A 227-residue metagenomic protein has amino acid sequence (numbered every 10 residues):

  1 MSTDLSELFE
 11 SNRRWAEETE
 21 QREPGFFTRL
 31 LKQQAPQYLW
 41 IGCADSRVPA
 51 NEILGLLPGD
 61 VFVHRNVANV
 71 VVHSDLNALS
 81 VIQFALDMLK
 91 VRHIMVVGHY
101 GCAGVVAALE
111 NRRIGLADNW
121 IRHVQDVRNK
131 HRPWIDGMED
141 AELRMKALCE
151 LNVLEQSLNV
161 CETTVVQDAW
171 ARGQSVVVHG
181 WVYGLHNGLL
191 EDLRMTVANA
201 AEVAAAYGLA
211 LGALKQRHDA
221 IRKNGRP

Functional and structural regions predicted by a protein language model:
M1-P36, A68-R92, A103-P227: Divalent-metal-activated hydrolytic enzyme cores
T19-D60: N-terminal short beta-loop-beta anion/metal-coordinating cradle
I41-C43, R65, M95-H99, H179-G184: Short beta-strand segments
D45-R47, H99-G104: Gly/Ser/Thr-rich loops at beta-strand to alpha-helix junctions that form or flank small-molecule/cofactor-binding
P58-N69: Glycine/charged-rich beta-loop-alpha catalytic/anionic-binding loops adjacent to active sites
